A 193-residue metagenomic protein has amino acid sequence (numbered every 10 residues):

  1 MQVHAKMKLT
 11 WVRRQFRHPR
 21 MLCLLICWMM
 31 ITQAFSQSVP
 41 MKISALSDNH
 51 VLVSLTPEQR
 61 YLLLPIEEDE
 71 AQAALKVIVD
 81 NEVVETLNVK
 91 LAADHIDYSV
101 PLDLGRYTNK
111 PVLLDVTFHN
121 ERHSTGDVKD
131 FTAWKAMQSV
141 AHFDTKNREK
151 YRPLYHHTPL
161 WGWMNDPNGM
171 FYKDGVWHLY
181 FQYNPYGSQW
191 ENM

Functional and structural regions predicted by a protein language model:
M1-R17: N-terminal secretory signal peptides that target proteins for export/translocation
H4, M21, L154-H156: Intrinsically disordered, low-complexity regions enriched in Ser/Pro/Gly/Gln/His and often acidic
T10-R14, M30, S36: Intrinsically disordered and other compositionally biased segments
L22-Q33: Bacterial N-terminal signal peptides
S38-M193: Beta-rich carbohydrate-recognition and catalytic domains
